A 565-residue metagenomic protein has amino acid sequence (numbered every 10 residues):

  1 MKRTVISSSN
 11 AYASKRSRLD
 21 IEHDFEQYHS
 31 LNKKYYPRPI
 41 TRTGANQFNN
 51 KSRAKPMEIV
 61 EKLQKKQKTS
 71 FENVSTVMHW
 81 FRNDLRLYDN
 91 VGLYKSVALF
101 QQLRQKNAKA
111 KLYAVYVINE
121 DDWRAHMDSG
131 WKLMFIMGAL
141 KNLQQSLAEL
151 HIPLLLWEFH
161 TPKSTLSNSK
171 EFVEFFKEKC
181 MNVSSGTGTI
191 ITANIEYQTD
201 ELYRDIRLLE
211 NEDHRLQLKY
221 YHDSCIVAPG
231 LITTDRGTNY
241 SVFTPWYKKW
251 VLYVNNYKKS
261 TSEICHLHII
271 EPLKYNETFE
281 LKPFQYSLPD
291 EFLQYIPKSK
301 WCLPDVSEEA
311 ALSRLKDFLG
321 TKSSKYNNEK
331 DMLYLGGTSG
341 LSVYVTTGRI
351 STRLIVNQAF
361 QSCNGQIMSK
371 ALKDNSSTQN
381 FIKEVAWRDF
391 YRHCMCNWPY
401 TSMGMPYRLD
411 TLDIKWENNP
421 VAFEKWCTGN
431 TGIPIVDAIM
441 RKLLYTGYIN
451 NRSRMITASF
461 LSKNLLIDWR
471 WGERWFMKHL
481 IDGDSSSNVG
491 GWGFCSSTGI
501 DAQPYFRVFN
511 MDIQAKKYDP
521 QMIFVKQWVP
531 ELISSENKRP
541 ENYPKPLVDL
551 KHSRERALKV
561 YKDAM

Functional and structural regions predicted by a protein language model:
K2-K258, E263, R441, S487 (+1 more regions): Trp/Phe/Arg-rich N-terminal binding region typifying the photolyase-homology
S8-Y36, E72-N73, G237-D410, D519-M565: Glycine/tryptophan-enriched, flexible segments
H79-F81, Y116, I136, L140-L143 (+10 more regions): Long, contiguous hydrophobic alpha-helical segments, chiefly transmembrane helices and signal peptides
G92, A139, L143, A311-F318 (+6 more regions): Alpha-helical packing segments of well-folded alpha/beta enzyme cores
H126, G130, M134, C302-D305 (+3 more regions): Charge-dense, low-complexity intrinsically disordered segments
E196, S497, E531-I533: Short, loop-centered acidic/histidine patches that primarily coordinate divalent metals
G340-K526: Active-site-proximal binding-pocket segments
